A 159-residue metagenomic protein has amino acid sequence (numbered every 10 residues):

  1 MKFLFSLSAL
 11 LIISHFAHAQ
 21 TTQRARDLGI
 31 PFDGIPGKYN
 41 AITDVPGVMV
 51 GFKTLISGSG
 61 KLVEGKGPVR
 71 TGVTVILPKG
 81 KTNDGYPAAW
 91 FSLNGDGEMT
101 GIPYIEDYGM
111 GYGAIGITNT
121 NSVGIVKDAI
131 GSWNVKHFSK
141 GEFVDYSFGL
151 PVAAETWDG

Functional and structural regions predicted by a protein language model:
M1-Q20: Bacterial Sec-dependent N-terminal signal peptides
Q20-G159: Alpha/propeptide regions of enzymes that mature by internal proteolysis
